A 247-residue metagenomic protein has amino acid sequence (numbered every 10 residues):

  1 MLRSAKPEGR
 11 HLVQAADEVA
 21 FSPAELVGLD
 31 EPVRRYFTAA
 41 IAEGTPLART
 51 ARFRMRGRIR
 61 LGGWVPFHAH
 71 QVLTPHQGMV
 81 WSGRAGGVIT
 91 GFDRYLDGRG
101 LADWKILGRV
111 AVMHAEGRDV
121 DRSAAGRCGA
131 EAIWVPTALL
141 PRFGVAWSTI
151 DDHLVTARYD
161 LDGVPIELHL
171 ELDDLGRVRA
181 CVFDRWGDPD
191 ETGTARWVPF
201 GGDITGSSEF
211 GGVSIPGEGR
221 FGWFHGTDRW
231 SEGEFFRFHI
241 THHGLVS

Functional and structural regions predicted by a protein language model:
M1-R52: N-terminal leader/targeting segments and the immediate start of mature chains
D30, T149-D152, V182-P189: Short, positively charged
R35-V112: N-terminal mature ectodomain segment of secretory-pathway/periplasmic proteins
A48-R54, T74-W81, T149-R158, R179-A180 (+1 more regions): Short, hydrophobic/aromatic-rich segments at coil-to-beta transitions
R58-V65, M79-G87, A130-F143, A157-G163 (+1 more regions): Short, solvent-exposed secondary-structure boundary motifs
H70-T74, D93-R94, G144-I150, H169-E171: Short, exposed beta-strand/loop patches in secreted or surface proteins that constitute
K105-I166: Flexible, processing/modification-adjacent segments and terminal tails in exported/periplasmic/extracellular proteins
A157-L245: Gly/Pro-enriched, hydrophobic low-complexity segments that function as extracytoplasmic propeptides/linkers
